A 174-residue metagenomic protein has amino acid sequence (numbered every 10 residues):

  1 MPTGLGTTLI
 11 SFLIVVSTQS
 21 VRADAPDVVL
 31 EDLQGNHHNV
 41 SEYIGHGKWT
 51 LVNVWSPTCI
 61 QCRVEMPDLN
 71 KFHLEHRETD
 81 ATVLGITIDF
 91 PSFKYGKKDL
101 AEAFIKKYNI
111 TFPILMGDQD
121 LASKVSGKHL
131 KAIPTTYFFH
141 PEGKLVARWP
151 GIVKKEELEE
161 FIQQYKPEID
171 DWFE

Functional and structural regions predicted by a protein language model:
T7-S17: Bacterial N-terminal signal peptides
V29-W49: A short beta-strand-turn-helix
K48-T50, W55-T58, A132: Short pre-active-site segment immediately N-terminal to redox-active cysteine/selenocysteine motifs in thiol-based
C59-R63: Short, thiol/selenol-centered motifs that function as redox-active sites or metal-ligating centers
V64-Y108, Q119-K124: Structural microenvironment flanking redox-active thiols in thiol-disulfide oxidoreductases
Y108-I110, G117-F161: Thiol/disulfide oxidoreductase modules built on the thioredoxin-like
I169-E174: Non-globular targeting/processing and membrane-anchoring segments
